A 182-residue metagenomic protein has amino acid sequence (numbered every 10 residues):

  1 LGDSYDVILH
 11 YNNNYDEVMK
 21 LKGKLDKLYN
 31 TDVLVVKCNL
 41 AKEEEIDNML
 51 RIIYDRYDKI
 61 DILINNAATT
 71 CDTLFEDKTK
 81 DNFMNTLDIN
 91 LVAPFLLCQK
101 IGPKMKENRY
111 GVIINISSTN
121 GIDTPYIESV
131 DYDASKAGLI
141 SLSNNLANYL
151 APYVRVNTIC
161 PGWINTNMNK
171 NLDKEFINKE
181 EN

Functional and structural regions predicted by a protein language model:
Y5-M19: Conserved glycine-rich Rossmann-like NAD(P)H-binding loop of the short-chain dehydrogenase/reductase
K59, I140, L150-I164: Conserved Rossmann-fold SDR core element
L74-F75, N82-L87, N169, F176-E180: Substrate-binding pocket helix/loop in short-chain dehydrogenase/reductase
K78, T124-D133, N145: Active-site loop-to-helix junction immediately N-terminal to the catalytic Tyr of the SDR YXXXK motif in Rossmann-fold
C98, S135, S143: Active-site helix of classical SDR
P103, A147-P152: Alpha-helical segment proximal to the catalytic Tyr-Lys
S118: Residue(s) in the substrate-gating loop at a strand-loop-helix junction that position the organic substrate next
